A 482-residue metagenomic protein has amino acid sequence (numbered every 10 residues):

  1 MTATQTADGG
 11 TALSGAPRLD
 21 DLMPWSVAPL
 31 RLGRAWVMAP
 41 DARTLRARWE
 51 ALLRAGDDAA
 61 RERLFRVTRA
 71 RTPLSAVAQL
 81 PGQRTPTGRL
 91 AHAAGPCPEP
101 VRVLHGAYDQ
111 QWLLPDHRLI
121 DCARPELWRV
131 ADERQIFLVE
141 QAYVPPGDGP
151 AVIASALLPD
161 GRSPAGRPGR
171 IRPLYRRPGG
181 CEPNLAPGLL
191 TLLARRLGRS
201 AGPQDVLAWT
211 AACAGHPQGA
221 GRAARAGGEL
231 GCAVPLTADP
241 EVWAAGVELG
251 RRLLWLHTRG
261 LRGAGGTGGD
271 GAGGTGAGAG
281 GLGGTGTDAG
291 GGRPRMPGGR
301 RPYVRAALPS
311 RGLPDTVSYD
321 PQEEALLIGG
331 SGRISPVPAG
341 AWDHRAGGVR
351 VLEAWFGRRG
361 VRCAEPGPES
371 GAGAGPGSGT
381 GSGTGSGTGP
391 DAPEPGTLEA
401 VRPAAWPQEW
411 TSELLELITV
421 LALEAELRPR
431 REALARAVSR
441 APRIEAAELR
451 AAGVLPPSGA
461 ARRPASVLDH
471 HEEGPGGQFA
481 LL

Functional and structural regions predicted by a protein language model:
M1-L482: Sequence-level detector for compositionally biased, low-complexity segments
